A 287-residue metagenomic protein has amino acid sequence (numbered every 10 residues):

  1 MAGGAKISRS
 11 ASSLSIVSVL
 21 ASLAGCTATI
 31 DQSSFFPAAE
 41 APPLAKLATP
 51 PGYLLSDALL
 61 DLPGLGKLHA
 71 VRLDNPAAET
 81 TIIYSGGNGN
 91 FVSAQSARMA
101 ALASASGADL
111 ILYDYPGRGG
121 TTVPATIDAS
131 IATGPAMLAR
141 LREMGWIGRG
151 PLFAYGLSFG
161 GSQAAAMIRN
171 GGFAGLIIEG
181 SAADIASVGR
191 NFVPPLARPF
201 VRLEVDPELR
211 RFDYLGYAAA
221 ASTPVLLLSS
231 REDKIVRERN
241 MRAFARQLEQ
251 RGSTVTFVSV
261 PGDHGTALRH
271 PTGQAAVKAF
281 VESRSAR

Functional and structural regions predicted by a protein language model:
G25-D61: An N-terminal hydrophobic leader/cap segment in hydrolases
N90-A101: The serine-hydrolase catalytic nucleophile loop
R98, D213-Y214, R237-Q247: Short alpha-helix in the alpha/beta-hydrolase fold that links the catalytic acid
A103-G120: Conserved alpha/beta-hydrolase
A125-G145: Alpha/beta-hydrolase active-site loop
A166-R210, R269: Hydrolase active-site cap/lid region
A221, L227-S229, D233: Short beta-strand/loop motif that positions the catalytic acidic residue of the alpha/beta-hydrolase fold
Q250-R287: C-terminal catalytic histidine-bearing segment of alpha/beta-hydrolase fold enzymes
